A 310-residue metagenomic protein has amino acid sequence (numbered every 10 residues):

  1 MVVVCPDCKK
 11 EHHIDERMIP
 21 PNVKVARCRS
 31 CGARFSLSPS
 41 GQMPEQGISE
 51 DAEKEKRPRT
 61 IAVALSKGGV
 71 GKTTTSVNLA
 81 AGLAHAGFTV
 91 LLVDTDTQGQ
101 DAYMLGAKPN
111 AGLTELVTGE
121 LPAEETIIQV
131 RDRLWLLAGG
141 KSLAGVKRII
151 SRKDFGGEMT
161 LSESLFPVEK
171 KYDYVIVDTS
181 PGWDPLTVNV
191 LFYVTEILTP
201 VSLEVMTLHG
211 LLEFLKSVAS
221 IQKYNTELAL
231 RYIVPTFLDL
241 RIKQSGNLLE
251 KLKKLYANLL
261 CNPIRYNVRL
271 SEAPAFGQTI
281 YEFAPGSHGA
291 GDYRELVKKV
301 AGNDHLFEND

Functional and structural regions predicted by a protein language model:
V4-L65: Extreme N-terminal, non-catalytic leader segments that precede Walker-type/kinase nucleotide-binding cores
E11, Q42-D51, L143, Y224-D310: C-terminal lobe/tail of nucleotide-utilizing enzymes
E53-Q98: Walker A/P-loop phosphate-binding motif and the immediately C-terminal alpha-helix
N78, G82, M104, N189: Active-site signature of alpha/beta-hydrolase-fold catalytic machinery across serine- and Asp/Cys-nucleophile hydrolases
A86, K170, Y174-V268: Conserved catalytic-core segment of NTP-binding enzymes
V90, Q98-G139, C261: Phosphate-binding loop that captures ATP/GTP phosphates
A107-G112, S217-V218, L249-K251, Q278-I280: Short, hinge-like loop/turn segments at secondary-structure boundaries
A123-E124, A138-V177, P181-W183: Cytosolic-facing regulatory segments adjacent to core modules
